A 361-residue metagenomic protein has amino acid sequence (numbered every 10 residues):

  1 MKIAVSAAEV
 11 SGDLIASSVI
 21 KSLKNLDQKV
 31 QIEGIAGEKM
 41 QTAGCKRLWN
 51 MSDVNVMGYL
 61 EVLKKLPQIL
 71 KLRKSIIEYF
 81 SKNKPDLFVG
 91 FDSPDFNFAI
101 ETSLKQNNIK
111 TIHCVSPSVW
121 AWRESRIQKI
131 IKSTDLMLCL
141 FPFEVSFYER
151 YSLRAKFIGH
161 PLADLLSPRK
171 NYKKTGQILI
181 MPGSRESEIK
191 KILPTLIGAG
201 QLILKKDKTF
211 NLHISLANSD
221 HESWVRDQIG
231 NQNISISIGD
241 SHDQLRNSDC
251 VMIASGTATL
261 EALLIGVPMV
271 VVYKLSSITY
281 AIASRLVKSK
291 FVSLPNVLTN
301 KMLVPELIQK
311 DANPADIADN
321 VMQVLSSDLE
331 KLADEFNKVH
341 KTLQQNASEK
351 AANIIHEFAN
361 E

Functional and structural regions predicted by a protein language model:
M1-E361: Nucleotide-activated sugar donor-binding and catalytic core shared by glycosyltransferases and related lipid-linked
